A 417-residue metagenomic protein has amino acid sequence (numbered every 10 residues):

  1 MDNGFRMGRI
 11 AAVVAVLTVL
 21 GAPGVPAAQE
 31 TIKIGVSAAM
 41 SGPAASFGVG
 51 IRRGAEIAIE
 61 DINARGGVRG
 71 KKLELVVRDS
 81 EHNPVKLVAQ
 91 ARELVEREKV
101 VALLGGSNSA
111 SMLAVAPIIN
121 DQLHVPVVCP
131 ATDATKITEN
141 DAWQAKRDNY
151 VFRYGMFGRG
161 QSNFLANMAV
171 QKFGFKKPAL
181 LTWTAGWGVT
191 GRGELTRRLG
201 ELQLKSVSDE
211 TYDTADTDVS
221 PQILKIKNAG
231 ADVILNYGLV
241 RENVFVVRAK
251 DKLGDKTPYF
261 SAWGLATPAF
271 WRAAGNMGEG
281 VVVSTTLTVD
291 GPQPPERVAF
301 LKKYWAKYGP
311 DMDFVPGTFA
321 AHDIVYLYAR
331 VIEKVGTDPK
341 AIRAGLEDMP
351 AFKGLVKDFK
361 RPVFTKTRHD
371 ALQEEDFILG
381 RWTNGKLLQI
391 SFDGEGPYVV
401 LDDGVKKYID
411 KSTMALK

Functional and structural regions predicted by a protein language model:
D2-N3, V13-L17, A27-K417: Extracytosolic ligand-binding ectodomains
R6-R9: Basic polycationic patches enriched in arginine
A22-V25: N-terminal signal peptide c-region/cleavage motif recognized by signal peptidases
